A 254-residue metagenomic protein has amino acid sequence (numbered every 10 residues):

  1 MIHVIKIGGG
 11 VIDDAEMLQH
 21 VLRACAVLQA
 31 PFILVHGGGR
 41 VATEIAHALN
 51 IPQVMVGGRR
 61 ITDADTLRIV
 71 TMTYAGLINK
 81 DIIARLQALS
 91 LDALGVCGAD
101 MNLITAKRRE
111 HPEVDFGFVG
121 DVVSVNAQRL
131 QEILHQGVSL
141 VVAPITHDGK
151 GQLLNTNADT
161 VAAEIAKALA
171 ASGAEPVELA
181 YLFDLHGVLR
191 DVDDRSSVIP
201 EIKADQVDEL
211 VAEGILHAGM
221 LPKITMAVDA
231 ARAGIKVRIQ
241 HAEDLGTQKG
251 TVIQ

Functional and structural regions predicted by a protein language model:
M1-Q254: C-terminal catalytic "cap/lid" subdomain
